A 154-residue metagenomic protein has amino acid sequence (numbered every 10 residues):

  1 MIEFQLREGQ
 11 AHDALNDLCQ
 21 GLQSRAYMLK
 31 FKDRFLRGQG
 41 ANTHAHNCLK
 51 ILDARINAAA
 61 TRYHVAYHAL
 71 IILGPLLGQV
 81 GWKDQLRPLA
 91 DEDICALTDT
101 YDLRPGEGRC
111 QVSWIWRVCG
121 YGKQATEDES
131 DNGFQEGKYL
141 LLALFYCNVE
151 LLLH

Functional and structural regions predicted by a protein language model:
M1-H154: Catalytic-core elements of nucleic-acid end-processing and repair enzymes
